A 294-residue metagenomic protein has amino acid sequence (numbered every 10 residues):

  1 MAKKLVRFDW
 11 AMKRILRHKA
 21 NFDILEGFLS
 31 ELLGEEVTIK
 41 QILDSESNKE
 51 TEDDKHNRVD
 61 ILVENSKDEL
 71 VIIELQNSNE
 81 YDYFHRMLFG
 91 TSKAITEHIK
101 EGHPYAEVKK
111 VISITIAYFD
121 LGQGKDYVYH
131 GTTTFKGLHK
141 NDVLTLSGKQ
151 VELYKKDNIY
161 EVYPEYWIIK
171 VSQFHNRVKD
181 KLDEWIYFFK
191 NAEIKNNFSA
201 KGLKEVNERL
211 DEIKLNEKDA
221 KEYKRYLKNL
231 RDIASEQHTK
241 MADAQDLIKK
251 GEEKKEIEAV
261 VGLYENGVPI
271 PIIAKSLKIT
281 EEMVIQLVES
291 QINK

Functional and structural regions predicted by a protein language model:
M1-A220, R225: Conserved single-residue anchors adjacent to enzymatic active/cofactor-binding motifs
V71-Q76, D180-K294: Short, charged alpha-helical interaction segments and adjacent helix-coil junctions
